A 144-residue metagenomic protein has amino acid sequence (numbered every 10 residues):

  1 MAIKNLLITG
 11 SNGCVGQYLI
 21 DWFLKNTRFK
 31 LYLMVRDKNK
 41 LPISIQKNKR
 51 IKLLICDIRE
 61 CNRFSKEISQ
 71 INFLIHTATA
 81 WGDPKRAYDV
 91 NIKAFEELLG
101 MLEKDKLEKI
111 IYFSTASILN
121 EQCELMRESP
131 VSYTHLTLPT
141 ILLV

Functional and structural regions predicted by a protein language model:
L6-K25: N-terminal Rossmann NAD(P)H-binding glycine-rich loop of SDR-like oxidoreductase domains
T9, M34, T77, I110-T115: SDR active-site strand-loop-helix element
M34-K38, I58: N-terminal Rossmann-fold cofactor-binding loop
R50-I51: Short, conserved active-site loop motifs that form the nucleotide-linked donor/cofactor pocket
I55-K93, E121: NAD(P)H-binding glycine-rich loop region in Rossmannoid oxidoreductase-like domains and their noncatalytic homologs
E97-L136: Conserved Rossmann-fold NAD(P)-dependent oxidoreductase catalytic core, especially the SDR/UDP-sugar
H135-V144: Single conserved hydrophobic/aromatic residue that forms the stacking wall/gate of nucleotide- or nucleobase-binding
